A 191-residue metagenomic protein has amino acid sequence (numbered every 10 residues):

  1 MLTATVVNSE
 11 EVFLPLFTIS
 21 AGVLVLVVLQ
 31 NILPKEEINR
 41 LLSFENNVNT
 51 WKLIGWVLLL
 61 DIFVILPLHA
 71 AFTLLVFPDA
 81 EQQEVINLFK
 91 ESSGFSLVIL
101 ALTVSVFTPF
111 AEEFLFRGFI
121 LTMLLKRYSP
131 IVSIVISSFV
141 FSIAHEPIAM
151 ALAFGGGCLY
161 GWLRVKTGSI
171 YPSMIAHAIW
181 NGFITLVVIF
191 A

Functional and structural regions predicted by a protein language model:
M1, A21-L26, L60-H69, W180 (+1 more regions): Alpha-helical transmembrane segments of multipass membrane proteins
M1-E37: Alpha-helical transmembrane segments in multi-pass membrane proteins
L2, V28, I32, L66-L74 (+2 more regions): Hydrophobic membrane-targeting alpha-helices
T3-N8, L33-P34, V76-F77, H145 (+2 more regions): Short helix-capping/hinge motifs at transmembrane helix termini and TM-loop junctions
V6-F13, E37-T108, K126: Juxtamembrane helix-loop-helix connectors linking adjacent transmembrane helices in multi-pass membrane enzymes
V27-N49, Y171, I175-A176: Cytoplasmic juxtamembrane interface segments
P34-R40, E81, A111-L121: Juxtamembrane/interfacial segments flanking transmembrane helices
I62-L66, G94-A191: Transmembrane helix-loop-helix hairpins at the membrane interface of multi-pass integral membrane proteins
